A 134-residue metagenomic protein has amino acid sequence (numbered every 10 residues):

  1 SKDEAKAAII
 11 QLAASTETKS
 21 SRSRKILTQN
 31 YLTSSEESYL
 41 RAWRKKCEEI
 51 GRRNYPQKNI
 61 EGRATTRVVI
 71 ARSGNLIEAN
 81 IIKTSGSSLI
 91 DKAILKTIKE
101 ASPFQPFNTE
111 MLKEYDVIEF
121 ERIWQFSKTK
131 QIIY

Functional and structural regions predicted by a protein language model:
S1-S23, C47-G51, A71-K83, L95-P106 (+1 more regions): Conserved "boundary/linchpin" sites in short secondary-structure elements
K2, L32-L40, Q57-N59, S87-D91: Solvent-exposed, acidic/flexible segments
I26-S35, Y55, N80-T84: Second-shell loop/turn segments in exported
R53-N59, E110: Surface-exposed patches in mature extracellular/periplasmic domains of secreted proteins
N59-T65: Short, small/polar residue-rich loop motifs at catalytic or cofactor-binding pockets
